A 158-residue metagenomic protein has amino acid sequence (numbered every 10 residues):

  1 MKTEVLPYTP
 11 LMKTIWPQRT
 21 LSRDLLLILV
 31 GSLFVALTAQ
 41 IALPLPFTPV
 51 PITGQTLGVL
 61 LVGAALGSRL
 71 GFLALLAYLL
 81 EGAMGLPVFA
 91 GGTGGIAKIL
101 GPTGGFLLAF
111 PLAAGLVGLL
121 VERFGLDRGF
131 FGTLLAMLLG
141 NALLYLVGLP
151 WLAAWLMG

Functional and structural regions predicted by a protein language model:
K2-F72: Hydrophobic transmembrane alpha-helices
K2-P17, R23, L37, I96-L144: Short helix-perturbing small/polar motifs within transmembrane alpha-helices
L25-V30, L57-L61, G71-A77, T103 (+2 more regions): Hydrophobic alpha-helical transmembrane segments
S32-V35, Y78-G82, A114, N141: Residue-level recognition of pore/gate-forming positions within transmembrane alpha-helices of multi-pass
A39, L43, E81, V117 (+3 more regions): Membrane-water interface at transmembrane helix exits
Q40-P51, L79-A113: Interfacial aromatic-anchored transmembrane helix boundaries in multi-pass membrane proteins
L86-G92, P150-G158: Interfacial helix-loop-helix junctions of multi-pass membrane proteins
G132-T133, L144-L156: Strongly charged, low-complexity linkers/loops
